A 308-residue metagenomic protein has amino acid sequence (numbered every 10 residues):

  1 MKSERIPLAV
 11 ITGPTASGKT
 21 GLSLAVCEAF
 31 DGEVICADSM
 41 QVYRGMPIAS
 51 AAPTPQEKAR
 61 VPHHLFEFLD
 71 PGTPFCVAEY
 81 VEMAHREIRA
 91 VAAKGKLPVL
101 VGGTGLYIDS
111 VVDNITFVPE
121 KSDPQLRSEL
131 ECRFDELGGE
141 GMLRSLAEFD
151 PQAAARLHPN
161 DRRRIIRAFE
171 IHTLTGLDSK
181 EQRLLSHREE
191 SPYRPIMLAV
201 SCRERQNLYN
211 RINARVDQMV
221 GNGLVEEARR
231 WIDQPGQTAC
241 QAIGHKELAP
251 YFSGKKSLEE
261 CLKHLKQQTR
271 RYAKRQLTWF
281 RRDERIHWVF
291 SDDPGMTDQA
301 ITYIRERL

Functional and structural regions predicted by a protein language model:
M1-L308: Phosphate/pyrophosphate-binding catalytic cores of soluble transferases and nucleic-acid-acting enzymes
